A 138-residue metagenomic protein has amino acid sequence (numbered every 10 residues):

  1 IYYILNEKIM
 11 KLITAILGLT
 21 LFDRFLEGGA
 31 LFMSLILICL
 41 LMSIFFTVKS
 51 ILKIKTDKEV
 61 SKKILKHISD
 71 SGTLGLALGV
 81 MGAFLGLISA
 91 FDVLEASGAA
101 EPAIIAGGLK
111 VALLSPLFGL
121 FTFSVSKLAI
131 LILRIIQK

Functional and structural regions predicted by a protein language model:
I1-L12: Short, Lys/Arg-enriched N-terminal segments with co-localized hydrophobic residues within the first ~10-30 amino acids
K11-K138: Hydrophobic alpha-helical transmembrane segments of small proteolipidic membrane proteins, enriched in energy-coupled
